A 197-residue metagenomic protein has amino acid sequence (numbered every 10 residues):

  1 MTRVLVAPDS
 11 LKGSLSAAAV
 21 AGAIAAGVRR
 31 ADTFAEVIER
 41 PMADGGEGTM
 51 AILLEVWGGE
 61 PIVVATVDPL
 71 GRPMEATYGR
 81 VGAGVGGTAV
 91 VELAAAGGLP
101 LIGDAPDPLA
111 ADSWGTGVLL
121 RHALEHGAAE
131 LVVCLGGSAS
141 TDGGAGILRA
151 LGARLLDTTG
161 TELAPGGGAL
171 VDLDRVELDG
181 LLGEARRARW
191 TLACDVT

Functional and structural regions predicted by a protein language model:
M1-L135, A139-T197: N-terminal loops that bind phosphate or other acidic moieties and the adjacent beta-alpha structural core
